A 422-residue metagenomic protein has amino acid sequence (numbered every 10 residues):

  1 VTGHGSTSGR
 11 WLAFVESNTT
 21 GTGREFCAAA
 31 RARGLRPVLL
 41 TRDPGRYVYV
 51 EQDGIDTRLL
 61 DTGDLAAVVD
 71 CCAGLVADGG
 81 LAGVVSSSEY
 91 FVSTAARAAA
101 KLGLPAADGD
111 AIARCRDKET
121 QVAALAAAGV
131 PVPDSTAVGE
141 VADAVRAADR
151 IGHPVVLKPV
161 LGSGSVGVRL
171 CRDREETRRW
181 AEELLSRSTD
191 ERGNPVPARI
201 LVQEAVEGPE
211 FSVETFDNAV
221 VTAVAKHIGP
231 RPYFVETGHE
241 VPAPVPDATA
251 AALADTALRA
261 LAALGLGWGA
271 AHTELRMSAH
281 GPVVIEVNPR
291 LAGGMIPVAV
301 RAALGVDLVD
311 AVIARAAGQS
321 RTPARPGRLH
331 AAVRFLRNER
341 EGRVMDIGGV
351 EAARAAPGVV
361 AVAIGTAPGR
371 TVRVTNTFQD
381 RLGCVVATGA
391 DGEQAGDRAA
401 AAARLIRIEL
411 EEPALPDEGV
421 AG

Functional and structural regions predicted by a protein language model:
V1-A111, A142, T366-D380, T388-D417: ATP-binding N-terminal substructure of ATP-dependent carboxylate-amine bond-forming enzymes
G23-A28, V122, V145, V350-E351: Short amphipathic alpha-helical segments and helix-helix/interface helices
C115-I200, E207, A243-D255, R259 (+1 more regions): Active-site nucleotide/adenylate-binding loops and adjacent lid/helix of ATP-dependent enzymes
A127, I313-G422: Peripheral (often C-terminal) accessory segments that flank ATP-dependent C-N-forming ligase machineries
R169, E204, R301, R381-G389: Short, well-ordered beta-strand elements within core beta-sheets of diverse protein domains
L184-R187, V196-R199, E204-P244, A251-V284 (+3 more regions): Phosphate-binding core of ATP-grasp and ATP-grasp-like enzymes
V300-V312: Gly/Ser/Thr-rich active-site loops/lids in small-molecule metabolic enzymes that frequently grip phosphoryl groups
